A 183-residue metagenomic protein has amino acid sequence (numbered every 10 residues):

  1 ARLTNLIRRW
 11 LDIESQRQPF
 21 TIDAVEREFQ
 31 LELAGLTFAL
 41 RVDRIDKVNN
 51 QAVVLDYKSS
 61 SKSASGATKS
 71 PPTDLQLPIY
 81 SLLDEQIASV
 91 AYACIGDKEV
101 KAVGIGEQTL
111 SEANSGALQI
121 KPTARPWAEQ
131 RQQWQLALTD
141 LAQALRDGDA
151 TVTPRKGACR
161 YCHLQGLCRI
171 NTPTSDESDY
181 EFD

Functional and structural regions predicted by a protein language model:
A1-D183: RecB-family 4Fe-4S metal-dependent nuclease core
